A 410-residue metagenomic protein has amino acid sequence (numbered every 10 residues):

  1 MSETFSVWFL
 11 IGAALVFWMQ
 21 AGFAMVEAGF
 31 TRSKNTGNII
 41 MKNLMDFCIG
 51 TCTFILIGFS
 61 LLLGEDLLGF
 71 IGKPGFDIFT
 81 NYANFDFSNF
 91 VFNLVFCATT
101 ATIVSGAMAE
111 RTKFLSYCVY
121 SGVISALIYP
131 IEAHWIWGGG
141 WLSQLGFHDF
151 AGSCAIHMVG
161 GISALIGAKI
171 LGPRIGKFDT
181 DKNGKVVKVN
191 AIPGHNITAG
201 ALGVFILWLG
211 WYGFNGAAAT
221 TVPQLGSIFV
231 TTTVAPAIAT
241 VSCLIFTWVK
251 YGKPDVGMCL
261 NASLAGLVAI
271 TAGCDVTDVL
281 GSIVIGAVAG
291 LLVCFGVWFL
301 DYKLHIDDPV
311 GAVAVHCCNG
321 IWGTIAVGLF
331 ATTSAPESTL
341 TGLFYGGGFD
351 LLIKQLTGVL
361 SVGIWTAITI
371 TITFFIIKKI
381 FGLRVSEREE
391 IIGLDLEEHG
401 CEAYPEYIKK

Functional and structural regions predicted by a protein language model:
M1-K410: Glycine- and aromatic-enriched membrane alpha-helices
